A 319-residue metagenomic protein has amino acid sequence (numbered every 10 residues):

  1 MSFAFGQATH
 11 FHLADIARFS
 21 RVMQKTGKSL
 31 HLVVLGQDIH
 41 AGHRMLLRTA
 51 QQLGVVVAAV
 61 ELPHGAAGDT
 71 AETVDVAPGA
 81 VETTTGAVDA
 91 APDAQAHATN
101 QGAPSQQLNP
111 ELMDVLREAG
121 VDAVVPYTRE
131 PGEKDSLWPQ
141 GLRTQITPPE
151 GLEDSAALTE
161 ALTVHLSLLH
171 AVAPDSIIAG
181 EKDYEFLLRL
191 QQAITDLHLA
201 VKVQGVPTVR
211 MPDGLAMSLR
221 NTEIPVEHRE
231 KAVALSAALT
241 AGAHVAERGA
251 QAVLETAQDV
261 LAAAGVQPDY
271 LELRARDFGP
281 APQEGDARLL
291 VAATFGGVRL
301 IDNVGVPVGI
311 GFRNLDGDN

Functional and structural regions predicted by a protein language model:
S2-V266, L273-R276, G297, V304-N319: Nucleotidyltransferase catalytic core that binds NTPs
R276-F278, P282: Short catalytic-site patches enriched in acidic/histidine residues that coordinate or position cofactors/metals
E284-D286: Exposed beta-strand-loop-beta-strand "reactive/processing" segments of non-cytosolic proteins
L289-L290: Protein-protein interaction modules outside structured cores
